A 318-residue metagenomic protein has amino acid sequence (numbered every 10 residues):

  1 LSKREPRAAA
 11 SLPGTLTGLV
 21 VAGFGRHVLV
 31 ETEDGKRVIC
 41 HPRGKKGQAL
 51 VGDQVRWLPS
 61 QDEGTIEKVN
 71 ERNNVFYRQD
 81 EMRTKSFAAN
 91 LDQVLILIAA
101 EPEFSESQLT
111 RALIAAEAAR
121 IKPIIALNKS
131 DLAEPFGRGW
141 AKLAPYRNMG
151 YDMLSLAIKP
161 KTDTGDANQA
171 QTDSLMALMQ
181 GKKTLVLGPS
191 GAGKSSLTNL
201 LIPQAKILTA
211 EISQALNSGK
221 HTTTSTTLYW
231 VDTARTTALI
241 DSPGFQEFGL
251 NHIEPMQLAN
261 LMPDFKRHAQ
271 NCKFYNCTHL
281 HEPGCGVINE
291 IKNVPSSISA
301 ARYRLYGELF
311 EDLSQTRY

Functional and structural regions predicted by a protein language model:
A10-G14, A49-Q54, L58-E63, N70-V94 (+7 more regions): Helix-rich effector regions associated with P-loop NTPase G domains
G18-V20, I66: Conserved hydrophobic positions within beta-strands
R26-V30: Short aromatic-glycine-enriched beta-strand elements
G35-V51: Beta-strand/loop nucleic-acid-binding surfaces
L97-S105: Short, glycine-rich nucleotide/cofactor-binding loops
S105-A118: Amphipathic helical hotspot of TIR/SEFIR-family domains
L132-A192: Canonical P-loop GTPase G-domain recognition
K194-A210: A conserved segment at the C-terminal end of the G1
